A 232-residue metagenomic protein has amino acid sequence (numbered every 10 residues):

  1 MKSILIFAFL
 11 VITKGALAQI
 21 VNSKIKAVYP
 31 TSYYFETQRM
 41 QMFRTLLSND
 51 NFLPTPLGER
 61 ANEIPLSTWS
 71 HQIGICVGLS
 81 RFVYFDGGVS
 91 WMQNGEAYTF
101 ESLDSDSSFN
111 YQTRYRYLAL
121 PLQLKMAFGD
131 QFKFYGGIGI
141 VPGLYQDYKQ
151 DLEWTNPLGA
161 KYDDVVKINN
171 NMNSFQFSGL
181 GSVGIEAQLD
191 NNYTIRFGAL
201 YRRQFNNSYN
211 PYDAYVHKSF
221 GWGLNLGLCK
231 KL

Functional and structural regions predicted by a protein language model:
M1-Y29: Cleavable N-terminal export/targeting peptides
Q19-V77, K231: Short glycine/proline- and aromatic-enriched beta-strand/turn motifs that initiate or cap beta-hairpins
I20-K24, S48, N170-M172, Q176-L232: Predominantly the C-terminal beta-signal and adjacent terminal strand-loop region of outer-membrane beta-barrel
R39, H71-R81, V89-W91, L120-M126 (+4 more regions): Residues on the lipid-exposed face of transmembrane beta-strands in outer-membrane beta-barrel proteins
F43-L66, Q93-Y117, L144-Q176, Q204-S219: Extracellular/periplasm-exposed beta-strand and loop segments of Gram-negative cell-envelope proteins, dominated by
L66-S70, G74, Y115-P121, K133 (+2 more regions): Transmembrane beta-barrel architecture of outer-membrane proteins
F82-F85, F132-F134, N191-I195: Repeated loop/turn-to-beta-strand initiation elements of outer-membrane beta-barrel proteins
S105-P142: Hydrophobic, well-structured mid-protein blocks that either form specific transmembrane helices
